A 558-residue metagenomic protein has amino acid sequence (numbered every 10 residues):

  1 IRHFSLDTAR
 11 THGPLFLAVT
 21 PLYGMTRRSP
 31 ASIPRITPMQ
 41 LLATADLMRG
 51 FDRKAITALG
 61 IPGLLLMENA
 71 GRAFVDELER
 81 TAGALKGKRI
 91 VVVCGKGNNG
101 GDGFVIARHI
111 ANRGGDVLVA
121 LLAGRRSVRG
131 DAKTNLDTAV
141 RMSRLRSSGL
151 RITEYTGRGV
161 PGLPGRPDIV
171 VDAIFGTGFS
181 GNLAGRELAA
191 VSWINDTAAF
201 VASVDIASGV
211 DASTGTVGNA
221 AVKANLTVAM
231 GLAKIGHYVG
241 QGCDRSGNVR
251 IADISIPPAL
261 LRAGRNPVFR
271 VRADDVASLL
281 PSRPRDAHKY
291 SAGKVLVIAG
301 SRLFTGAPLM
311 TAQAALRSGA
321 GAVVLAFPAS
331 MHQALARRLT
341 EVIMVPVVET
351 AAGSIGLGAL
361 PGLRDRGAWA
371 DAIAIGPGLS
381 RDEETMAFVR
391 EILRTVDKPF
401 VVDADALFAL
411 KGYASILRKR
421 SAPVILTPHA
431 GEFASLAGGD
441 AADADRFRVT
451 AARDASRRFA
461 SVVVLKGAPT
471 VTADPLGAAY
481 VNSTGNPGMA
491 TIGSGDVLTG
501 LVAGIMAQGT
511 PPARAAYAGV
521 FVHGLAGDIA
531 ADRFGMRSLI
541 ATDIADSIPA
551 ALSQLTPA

Functional and structural regions predicted by a protein language model:
S5, S29-S32, S147-S148: Serine residues within intrinsically disordered or low-complexity segments
D7-A9, A18-V19, A31: Acidic, Ala/Val/Gly-enriched low-complexity intrinsically disordered segments
M25-A123, R129, K133, P167 (+4 more regions): Small-residue (G/A/S/T)-rich helix-start motifs and N-terminal tracts that mark the onset
K133-R146, L339: Short, conserved SAM-binding/catalytic segment of Class I S-adenosyl-L-methionine-dependent methyltransferases
I152-G165, L363: Short acidic low-complexity segments
P167-I169, I174-N266: Internal gly/pro-rich beta-alpha loop/helix module that stabilizes soluble enzyme cofactors or their anionic handles
